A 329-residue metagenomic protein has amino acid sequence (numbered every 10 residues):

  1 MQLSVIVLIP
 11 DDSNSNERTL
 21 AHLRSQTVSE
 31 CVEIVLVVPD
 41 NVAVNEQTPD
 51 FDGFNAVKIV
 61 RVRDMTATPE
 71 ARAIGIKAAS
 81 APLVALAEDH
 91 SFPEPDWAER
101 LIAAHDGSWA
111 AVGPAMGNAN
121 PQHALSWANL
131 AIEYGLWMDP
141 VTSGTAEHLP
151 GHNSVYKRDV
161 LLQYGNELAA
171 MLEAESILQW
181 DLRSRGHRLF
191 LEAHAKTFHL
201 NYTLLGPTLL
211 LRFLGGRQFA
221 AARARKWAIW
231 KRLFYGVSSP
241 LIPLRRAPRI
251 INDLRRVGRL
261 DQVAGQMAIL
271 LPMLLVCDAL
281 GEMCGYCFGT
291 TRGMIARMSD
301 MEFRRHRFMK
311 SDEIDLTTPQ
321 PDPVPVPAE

Functional and structural regions predicted by a protein language model:
Q2-S4, E33, I177: Cell-envelope/extracellular polymer assembly enzymes that use nucleotide-activated donors
A21-C31: Short, acidic, metal-binding catalytic loop of nucleotide-sugar glycosyltransferases
V62-A79: Glycine-rich, basic loop-to-helix element that forms the pyrophosphate-binding segment of sugar-nucleotide handling
V84: Short aromatic/hydrophobic "clamp" motif used to bind/position activated sugar donors
D96-L125: Conserved donor NDP-sugar-binding/catalytic core segment of glycosyltransferases
W137-V155, A169-M171: A recurrent flexible, glycine/aromatic-enriched loop bordering the glycosyltransferase active site that acts as
M171-W180: Acidic donor-binding loop at a coil-to-helix junction in glycosyltransferase catalytic cores that engages
F198-L274, D278: Active-site-adjacent helix/loop segment of glycosyltransferases that harbors family-specific signature motifs
